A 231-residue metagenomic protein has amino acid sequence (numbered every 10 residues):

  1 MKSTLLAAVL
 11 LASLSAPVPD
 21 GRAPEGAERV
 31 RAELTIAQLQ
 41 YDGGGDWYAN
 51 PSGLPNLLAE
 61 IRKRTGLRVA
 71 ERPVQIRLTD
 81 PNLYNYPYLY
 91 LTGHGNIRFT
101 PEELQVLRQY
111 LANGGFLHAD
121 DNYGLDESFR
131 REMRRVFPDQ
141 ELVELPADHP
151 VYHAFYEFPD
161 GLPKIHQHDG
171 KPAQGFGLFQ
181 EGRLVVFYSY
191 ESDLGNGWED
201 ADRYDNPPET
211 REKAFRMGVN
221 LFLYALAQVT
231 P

Functional and structural regions predicted by a protein language model:
T4-S13: Sec-dependent N-terminal signal peptides
P17-Y88, T92-G95, V185, D193-L194 (+1 more regions): Aromatic-Pro/Gly-enriched surface loop or interdomain linker that acts as a lid/target-recognition segment
I36, Y88-E127: Short alpha-beta junction capping motif
G44, D126-D202, T210-F215, V219: An acidic, glycine-rich "communication" segment
P51-L58, L104, R108, D126 (+3 more regions): Extracytoplasmic/secreted envelope proteins and their assembly/folding machinery, especially bacterial periplasmic
L67-R77, A119-N122, Q140-D148, P231: Surface-exposed patches in mature extracellular/periplasmic domains of secreted proteins
E71-L78, T100-V106, G170-Q174: Alpha-helical scaffolding within the catalytic cores of extracellular/periplasmic polymer-degrading hydrolases
